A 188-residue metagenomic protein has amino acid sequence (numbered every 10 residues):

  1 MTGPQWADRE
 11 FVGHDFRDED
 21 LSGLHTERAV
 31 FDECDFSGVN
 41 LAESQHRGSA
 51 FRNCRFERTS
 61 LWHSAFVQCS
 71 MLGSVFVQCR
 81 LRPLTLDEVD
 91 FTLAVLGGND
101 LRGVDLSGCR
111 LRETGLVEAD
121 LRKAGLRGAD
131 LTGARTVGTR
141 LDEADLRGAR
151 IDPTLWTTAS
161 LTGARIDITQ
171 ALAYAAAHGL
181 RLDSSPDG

Functional and structural regions predicted by a protein language model:
M1-G188: Tandem repeat scaffolds
